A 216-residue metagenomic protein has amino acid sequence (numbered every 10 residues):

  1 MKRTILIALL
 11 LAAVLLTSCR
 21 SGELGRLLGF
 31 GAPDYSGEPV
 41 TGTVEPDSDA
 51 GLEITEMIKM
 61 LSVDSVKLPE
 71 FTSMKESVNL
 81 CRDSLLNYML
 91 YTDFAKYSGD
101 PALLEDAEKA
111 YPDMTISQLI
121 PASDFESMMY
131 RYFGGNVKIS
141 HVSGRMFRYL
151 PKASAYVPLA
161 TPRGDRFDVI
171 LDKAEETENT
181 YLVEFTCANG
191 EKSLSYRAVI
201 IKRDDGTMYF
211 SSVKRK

Functional and structural regions predicted by a protein language model:
M1-I5, L10: Positively charged n-region of N-terminal signal peptides that target proteins for export
L15-S18: C-terminal motif of bacterial Sec signal peptides marking the signal peptidase cleavage site
R20-L24, L28, Y149-K192: Acidic, glycine-rich flexible loop segments
R20-V44: Short, low-complexity, disordered segments immediately C-terminal to signal peptides in bacterial exported proteins
G37-S154: Core segments of small alpha/beta cavity-forming domains
K96-S98, G190-S195: Short, surface-exposed beta-strand/loop "edge" segments at domain boundaries and coil↔beta transitions
S143, F185-N189, K214: A mature extracytoplasmic/lumenal domain signature
S193-K216: Short beta-strand edge/turn micro-motifs at domain boundaries
